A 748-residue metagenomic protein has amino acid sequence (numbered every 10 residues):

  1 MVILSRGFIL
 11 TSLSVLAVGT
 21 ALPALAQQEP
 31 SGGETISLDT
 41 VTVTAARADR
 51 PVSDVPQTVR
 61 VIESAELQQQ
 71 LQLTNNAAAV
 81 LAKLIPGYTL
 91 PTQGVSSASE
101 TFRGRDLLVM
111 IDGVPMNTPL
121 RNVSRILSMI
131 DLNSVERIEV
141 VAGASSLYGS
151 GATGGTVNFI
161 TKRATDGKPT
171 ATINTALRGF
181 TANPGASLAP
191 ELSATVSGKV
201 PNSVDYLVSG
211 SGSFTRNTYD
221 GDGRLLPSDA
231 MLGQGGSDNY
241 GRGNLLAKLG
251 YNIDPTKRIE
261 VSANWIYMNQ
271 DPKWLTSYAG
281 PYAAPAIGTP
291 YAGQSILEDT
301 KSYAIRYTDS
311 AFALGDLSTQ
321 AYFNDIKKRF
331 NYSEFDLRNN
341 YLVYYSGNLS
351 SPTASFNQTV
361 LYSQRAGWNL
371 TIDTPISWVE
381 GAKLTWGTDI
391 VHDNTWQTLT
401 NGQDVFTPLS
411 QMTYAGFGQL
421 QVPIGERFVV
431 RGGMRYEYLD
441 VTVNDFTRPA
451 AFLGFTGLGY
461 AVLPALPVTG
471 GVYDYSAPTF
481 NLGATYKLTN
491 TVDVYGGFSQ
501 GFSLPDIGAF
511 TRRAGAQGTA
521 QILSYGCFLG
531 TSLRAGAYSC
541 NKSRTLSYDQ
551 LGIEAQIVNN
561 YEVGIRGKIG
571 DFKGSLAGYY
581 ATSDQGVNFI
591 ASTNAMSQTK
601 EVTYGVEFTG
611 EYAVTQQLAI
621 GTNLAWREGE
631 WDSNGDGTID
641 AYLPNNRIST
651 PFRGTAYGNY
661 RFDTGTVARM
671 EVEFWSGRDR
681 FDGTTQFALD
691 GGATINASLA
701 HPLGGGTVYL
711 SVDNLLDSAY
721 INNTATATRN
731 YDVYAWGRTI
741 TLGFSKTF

Functional and structural regions predicted by a protein language model:
T44, A78-T118, E136: Extracytoplasmic beta-strand/coil segments of soluble accessory domains associated with Gram-negative outer-membrane
S99, V114-A142, A194: Short acidic/polar hinge/loop motifs at secondary-structure boundaries that mediate gating or recognition
I130-N174, T747: A beta-strand signature from Gram-negative outer-membrane beta-barrel systems, especially the internal plug domain
N174, E426, V430, K568-F589 (+3 more regions): Gram-negative outer-membrane beta-barrel transporters
P184-K273, D299-I305, W378, Y414 (+2 more regions): Transmembrane beta-barrel wall of Gram-negative outer-membrane proteins
L232, G236-R242, T256-S310, I326-D336 (+4 more regions): Flexible loop and strand-edge segments within Gram-negative outer membrane beta-barrel domains
D316-F335, K487, D493-S499, A520-Y604 (+4 more regions): Membrane-embedded beta-barrel scaffold of Gram-negative outer-membrane proteins
F502, F674-F681, A700-F748: C-terminal beta-signal and adjacent terminal beta-strands/loops of Gram-negative outer-membrane beta-barrel proteins
